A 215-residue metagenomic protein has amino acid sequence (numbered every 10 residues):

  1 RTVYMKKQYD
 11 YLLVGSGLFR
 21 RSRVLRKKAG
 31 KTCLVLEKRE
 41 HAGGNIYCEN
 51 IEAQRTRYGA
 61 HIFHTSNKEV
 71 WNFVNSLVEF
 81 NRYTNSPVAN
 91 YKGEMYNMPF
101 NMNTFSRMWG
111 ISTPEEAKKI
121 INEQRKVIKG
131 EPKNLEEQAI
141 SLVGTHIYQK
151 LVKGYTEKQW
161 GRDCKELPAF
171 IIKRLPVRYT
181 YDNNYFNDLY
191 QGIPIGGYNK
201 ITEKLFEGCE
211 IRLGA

Functional and structural regions predicted by a protein language model:
R1-Y4: Short, Lys/Arg-enriched N-terminal segments with co-localized hydrophobic residues within the first ~10-30 amino acids
Y9-V35: N-terminal Rossmann-like FAD-binding beta1-loop-alpha1 element of flavoenzymes
G17-F19, E40-A42, N103, E157-K158: Short, solvent-exposed loop/turn segments at secondary-structure junctions
R26-I51: Glycine-rich FAD pyrophosphate-binding loop
T32, Q54, E79, E210-R212: Conserved beta-strand segments of alpha/beta enzyme cores
E49-R57, D182-F186: Short glycine/proline- and charge-enriched loop/turn segments that cap or connect secondary-structure elements
E52-V127: Dinucleotide-binding Rossmann-like beta1-alpha1 core, especially the glycine-rich loop that anchors the ADP
E94-Y96, N103-A215: Active-site/ligand-binding neighborhood in enzyme catalytic cores
